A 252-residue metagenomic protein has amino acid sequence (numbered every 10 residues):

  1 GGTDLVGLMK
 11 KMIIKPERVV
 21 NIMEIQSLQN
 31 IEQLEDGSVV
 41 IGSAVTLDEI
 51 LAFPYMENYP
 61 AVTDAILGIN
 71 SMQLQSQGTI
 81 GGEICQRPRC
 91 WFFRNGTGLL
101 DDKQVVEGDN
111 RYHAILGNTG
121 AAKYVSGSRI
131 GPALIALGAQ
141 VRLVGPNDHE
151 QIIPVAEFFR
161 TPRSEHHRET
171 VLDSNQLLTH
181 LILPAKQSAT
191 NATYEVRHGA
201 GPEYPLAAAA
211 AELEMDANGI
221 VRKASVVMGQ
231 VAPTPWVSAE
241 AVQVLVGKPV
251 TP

Functional and structural regions predicted by a protein language model:
G1-P252: C-terminal structural segment of proteins
